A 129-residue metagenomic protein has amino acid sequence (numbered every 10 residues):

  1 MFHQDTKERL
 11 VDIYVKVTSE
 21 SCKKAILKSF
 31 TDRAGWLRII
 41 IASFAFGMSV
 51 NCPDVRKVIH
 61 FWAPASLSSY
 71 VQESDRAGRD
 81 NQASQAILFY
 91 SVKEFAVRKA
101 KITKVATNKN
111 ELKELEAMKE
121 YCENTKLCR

Functional and structural regions predicted by a protein language model:
M1-F46, V50-R129: C-terminal helicase lobe
